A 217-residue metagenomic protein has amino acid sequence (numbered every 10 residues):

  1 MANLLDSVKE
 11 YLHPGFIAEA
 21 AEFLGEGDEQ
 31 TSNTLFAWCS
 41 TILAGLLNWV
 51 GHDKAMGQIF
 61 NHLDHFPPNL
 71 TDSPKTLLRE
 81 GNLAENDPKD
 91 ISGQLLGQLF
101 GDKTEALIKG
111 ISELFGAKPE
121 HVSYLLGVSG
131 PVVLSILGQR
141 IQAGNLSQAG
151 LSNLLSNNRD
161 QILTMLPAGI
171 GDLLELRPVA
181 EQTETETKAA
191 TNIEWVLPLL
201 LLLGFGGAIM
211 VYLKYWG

Functional and structural regions predicted by a protein language model:
M1-W216: A structural "flexibility-hinge" signal
